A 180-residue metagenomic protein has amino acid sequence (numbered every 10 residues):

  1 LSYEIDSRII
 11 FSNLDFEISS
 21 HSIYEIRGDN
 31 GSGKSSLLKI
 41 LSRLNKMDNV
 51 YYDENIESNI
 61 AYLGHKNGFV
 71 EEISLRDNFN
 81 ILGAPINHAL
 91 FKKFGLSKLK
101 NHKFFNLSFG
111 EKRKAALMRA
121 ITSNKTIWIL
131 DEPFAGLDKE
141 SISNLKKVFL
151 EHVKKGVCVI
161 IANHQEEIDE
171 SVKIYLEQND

Functional and structural regions predicted by a protein language model:
I10-N13, L137: Conserved structural motif at the start of ABC-family nucleotide-binding domains
R27-D29: The feature captures the beta-strand-to-loop junction immediately N-terminal to the Walker
L38-A84, H164: ABC ATPase nucleotide-binding domain signature region
N87-L99: Conserved ABC ATPase "signature" region
K103-K112: Conserved ABC ATPase signature
L117, G156: Hydrophobic anchor residue at the start of the ABC signature
W128-E132: Catalytic Walker B motif of ABC-type/P-loop ATPase nucleotide-binding domains
